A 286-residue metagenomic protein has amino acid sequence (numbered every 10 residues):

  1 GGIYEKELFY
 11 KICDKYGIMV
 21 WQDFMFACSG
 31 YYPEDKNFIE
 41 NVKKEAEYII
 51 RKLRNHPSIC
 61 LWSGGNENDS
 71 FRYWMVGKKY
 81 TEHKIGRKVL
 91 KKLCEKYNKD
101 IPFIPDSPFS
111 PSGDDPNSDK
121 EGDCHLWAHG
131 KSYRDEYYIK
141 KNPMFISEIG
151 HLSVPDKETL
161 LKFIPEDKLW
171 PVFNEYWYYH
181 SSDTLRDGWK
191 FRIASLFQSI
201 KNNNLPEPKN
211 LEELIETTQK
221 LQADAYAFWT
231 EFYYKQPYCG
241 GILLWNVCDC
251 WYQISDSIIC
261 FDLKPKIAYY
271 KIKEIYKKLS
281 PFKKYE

Functional and structural regions predicted by a protein language model:
G1-Y73: Substrate-binding cleft of carbohydrate-active enzyme catalytic domains
K6, I39-A46, H83-R87, P265 (+1 more regions): Amphipathic alpha-helical segments in well-structured domains
Y10, A46-I50, R87, K91 (+2 more regions): Generic structural signal for well-ordered alpha-helices, preferentially at hydrophobic/aromatic core positions
I12, N117, L244-V247: Core structural elements
F24-Y32, G65-K79, P105-F109, D114-P116 (+2 more regions): Active-site clefts of carbohydrate-active enzymes
E34-N41, K78-I85, C260: Alpha-helix N-cap and loop-to-helix initiation/capping positions
I50-Y178, Y238: Active-site region of glycoside hydrolase catalytic domains
W62, C94, S132-E286: Substrate-binding clefts and catalytic carboxylate motifs of secreted carbohydrate-active enzymes
